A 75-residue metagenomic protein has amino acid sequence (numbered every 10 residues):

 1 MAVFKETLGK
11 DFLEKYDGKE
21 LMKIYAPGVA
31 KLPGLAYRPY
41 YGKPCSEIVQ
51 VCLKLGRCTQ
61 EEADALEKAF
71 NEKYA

Functional and structural regions predicted by a protein language model:
M1-A75: Compact, charge-rich alpha-helical regulatory domains located at protein termini
